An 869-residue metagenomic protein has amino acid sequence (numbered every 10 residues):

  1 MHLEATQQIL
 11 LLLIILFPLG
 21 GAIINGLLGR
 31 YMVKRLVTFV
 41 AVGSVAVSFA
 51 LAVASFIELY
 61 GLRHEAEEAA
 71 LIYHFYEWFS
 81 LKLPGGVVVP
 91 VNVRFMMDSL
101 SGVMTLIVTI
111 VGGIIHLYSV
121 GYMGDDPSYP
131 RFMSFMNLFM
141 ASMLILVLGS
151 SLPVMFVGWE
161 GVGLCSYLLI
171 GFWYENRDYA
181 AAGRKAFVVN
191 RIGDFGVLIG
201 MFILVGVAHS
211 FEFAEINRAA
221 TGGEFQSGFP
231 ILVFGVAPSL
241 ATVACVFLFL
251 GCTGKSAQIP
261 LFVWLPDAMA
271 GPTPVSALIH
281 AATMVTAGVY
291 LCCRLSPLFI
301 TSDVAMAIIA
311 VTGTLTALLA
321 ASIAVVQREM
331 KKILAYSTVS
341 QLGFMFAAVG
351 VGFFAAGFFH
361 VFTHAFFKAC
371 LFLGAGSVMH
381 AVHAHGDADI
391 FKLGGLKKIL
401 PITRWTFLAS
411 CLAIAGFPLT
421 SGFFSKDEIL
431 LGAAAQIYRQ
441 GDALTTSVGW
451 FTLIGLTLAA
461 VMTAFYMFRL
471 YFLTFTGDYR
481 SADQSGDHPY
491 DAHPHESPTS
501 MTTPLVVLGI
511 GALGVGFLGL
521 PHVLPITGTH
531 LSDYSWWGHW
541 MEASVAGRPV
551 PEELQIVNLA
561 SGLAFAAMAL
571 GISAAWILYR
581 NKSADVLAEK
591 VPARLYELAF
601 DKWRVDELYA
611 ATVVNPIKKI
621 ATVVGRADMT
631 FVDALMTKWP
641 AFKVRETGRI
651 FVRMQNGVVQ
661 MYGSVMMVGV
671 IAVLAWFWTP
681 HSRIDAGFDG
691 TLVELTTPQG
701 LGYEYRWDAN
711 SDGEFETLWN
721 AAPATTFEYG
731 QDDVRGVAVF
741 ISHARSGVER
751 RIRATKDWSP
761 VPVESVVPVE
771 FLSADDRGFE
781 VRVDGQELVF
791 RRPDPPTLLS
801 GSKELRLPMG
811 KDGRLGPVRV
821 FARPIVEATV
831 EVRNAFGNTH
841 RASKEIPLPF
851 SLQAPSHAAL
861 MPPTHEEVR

Functional and structural regions predicted by a protein language model:
M1-L10, L28-S134, V207-V236, T242 (+5 more regions): Transmembrane helix-loop-helix hairpins at membrane boundaries of multipass inner-membrane proteins
H2-L16, M32-G43, V89-I107, I145-G158 (+7 more regions): Membrane-entry segments of alpha-helical transmembrane domains in multi-pass membrane proteins
K34-V47, R184-G196, I399-L408, H495-I510 (+1 more regions): Alpha-helical transmembrane segments and their helix-start/interface "positive-inside/aromatic belt" motifs in integral
G43-G61, G193-G206, F407-P418, P504-T527 (+2 more regions): Hydrophobic alpha-helical membrane-insertion segments
E65-V89, E212-V233, E428-L444, H522-L554: Membrane-interfacial helical/loop segments at transmembrane boundaries in membrane proteins
G86-S99, P521-L563, I577-H681, H865: Aromatic-capped, Gly/Pro-kinked transmembrane alpha-helices
I114-M155, L164-H493, G511-F517: Hydrophobic transmembrane alpha-helices and their helix-loop junctions in integral membrane proteins
T679-R869: Extracellular/lumenal mature domains of secreted and surface-exposed proteins
